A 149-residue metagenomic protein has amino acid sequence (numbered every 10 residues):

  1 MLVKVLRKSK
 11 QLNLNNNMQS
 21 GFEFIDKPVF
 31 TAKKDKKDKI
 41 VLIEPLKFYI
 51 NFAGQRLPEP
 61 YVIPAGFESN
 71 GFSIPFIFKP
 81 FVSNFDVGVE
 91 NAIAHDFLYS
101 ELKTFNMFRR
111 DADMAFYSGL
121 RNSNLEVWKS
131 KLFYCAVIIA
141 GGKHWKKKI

Functional and structural regions predicted by a protein language model:
M1-I149: Extended terminal accessory/targeting regions
